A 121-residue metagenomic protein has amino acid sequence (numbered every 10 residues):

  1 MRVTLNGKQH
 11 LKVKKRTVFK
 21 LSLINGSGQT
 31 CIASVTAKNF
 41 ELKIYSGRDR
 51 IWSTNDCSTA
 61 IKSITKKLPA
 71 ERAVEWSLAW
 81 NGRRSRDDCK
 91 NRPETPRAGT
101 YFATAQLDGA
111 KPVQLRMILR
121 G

Functional and structural regions predicted by a protein language model:
M1-P69, Q106, A110-G121: Primarily secretory-pathway and cell-envelope proteins
K14, A98-G99: Beta-strand-connecting loops/turns
I24, A79-R84: Generic short beta-strand segments
K66-N81: Short Pro-Gly-centered flexible turn/kink motifs
N81, K90-A98: Short, surface-exposed loop/turn motifs with a glycine/proline- and acidic-biased composition
R83-C89, G109-V113: Short acidic/polar inter-strand loop motif in beta-rich domains
G99-A105: A short tyrosine-centered beta-strand micro-motif
